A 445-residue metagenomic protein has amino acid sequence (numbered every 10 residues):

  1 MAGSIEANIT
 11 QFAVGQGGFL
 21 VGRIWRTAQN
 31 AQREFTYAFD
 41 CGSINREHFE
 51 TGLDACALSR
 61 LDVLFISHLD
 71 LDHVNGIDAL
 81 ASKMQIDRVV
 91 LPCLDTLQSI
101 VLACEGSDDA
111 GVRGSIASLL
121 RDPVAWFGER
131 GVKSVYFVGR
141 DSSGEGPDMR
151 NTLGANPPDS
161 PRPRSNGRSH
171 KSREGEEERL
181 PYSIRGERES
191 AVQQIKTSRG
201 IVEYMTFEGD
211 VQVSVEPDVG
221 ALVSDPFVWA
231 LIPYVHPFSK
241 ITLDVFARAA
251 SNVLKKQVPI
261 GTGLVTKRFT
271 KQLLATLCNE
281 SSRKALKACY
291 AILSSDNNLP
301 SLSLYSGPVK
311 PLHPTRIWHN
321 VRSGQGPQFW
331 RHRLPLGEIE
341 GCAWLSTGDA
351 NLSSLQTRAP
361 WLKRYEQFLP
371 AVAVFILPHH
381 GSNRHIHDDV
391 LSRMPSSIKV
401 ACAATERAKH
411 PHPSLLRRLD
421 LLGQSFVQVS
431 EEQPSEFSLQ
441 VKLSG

Functional and structural regions predicted by a protein language model:
M1-S59, G128-V132, Y136-P370, E436 (+1 more regions): Core dinuclear metal-dependent hydrolase active-site scaffold
T10-F12, F65, V90, Y136 (+3 more regions): Hydrophobic/aromatic beta-strand patches that form the interior of the parallel beta-sheet core in alpha/beta enzyme
N45-L91, E366-R384, P395-K399: Active-site metal-binding motif and surrounding structural segment of the metallo-beta-lactamase
T51-L53, A103-G111, S118-F127, P360-L362 (+2 more regions): Short, aromatic/basic amphipathic alpha-helical patches
L69-V74, T96-Q98, S143-G144, N351-L355 (+2 more regions): Active-site environment of divalent metal-dependent phosphoester hydrolases
V74-W126, S396-V400: Active-site HxH/HxHxD metal-binding segment of metal-dependent hydrolases
M84, G131, M394-P395, G423: A structural signal for short coil/turn segments at secondary-structure junctions
P378, S382-M394, C402-G445: C-terminal regions of proteins
